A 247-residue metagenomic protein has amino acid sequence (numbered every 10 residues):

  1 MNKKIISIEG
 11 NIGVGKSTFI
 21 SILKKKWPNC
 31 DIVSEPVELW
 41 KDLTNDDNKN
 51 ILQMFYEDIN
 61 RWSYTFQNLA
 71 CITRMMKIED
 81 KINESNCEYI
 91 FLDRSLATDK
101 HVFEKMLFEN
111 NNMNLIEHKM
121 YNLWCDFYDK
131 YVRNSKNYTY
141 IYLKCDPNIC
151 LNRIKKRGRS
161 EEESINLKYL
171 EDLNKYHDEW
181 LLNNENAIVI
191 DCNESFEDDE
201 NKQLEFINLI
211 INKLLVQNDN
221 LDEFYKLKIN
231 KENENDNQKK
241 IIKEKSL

Functional and structural regions predicted by a protein language model:
I8: Hydrophobic anchor at the beta1->P-loop junction of P-loop NTPases
N11: P-loop (Walker A) phosphate-binding loop of NTP-binding proteins
K16: Conserved lysine of the Walker
F19: Hydrophobic positions on the alpha1 helix immediately C-terminal to the Walker A/P-loop
K25-Q67, V102: Conserved substrate/cofactor phosphate-moiety recognition/catalytic segment in nucleotide-dependent phosphotransferases
K49-Y89, N111-N112: Conserved nucleotide-sensing/catalytic segment adjacent to the nucleotide-binding pocket in NTP-handling enzymes
K100-K175: A glycine- and Lys/Arg-enriched "phosphate-lid" helix/loop adjacent to the NTP-binding pocket of small-molecule kinases
L151-L247: NTP-dependent small-molecule kinase module
